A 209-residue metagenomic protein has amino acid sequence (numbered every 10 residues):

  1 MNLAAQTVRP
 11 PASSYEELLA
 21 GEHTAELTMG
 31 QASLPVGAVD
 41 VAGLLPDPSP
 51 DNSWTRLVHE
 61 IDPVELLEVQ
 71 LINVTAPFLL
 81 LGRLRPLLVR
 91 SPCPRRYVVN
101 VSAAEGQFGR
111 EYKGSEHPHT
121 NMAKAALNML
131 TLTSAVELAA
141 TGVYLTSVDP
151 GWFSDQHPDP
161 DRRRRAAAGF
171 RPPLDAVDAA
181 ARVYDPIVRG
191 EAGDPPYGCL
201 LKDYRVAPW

Functional and structural regions predicted by a protein language model:
N2-Q70, G82-G142, W152-G169: Catalytic loop of short-chain dehydrogenase/reductase
P77-L81: Conserved internal alpha-helix within the Rossmann fold of NAD(P)-dependent oxidoreductases
M129-T141, A179-A192: Hydrophobic transmembrane alpha-helix bundles
L138-P150, D194-L200: Conserved Rossmann-fold SDR core element
D149-W152, A176, V183: Intracellular eukaryotic protein kinase-like catalytic domain
A167-A181, D194: A conserved structural motif in NAD(P)-dependent oxidoreductases
A181-W209: Core catalytic loop region at the nicotinamide-binding pocket of NAD(P)H-dependent oxidoreductases
